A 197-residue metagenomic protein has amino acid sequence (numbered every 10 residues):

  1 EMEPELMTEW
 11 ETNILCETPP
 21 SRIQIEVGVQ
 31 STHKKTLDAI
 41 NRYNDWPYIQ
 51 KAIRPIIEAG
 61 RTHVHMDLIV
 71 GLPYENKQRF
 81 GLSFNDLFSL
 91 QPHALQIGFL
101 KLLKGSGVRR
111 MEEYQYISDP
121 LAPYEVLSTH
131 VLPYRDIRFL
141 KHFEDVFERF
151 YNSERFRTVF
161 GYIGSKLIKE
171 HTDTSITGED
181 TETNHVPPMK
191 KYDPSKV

Functional and structural regions predicted by a protein language model:
E1-L121, L127-L132: Conserved non-cysteine loop/helix-boundary elements of the Radical SAM core domain that shape
N13, E17, A39, H142 (+2 more regions): Charged/polar, solvent-exposed surface patches and flexible loops
A39, A52, A59, A94 (+3 more regions): A sequence-composition feature that detects small, non-aromatic residues
A122-T158: C-terminal accessory region of radical SAM enzymes
D145-V197: Radical SAM enzyme core and accessory elements
